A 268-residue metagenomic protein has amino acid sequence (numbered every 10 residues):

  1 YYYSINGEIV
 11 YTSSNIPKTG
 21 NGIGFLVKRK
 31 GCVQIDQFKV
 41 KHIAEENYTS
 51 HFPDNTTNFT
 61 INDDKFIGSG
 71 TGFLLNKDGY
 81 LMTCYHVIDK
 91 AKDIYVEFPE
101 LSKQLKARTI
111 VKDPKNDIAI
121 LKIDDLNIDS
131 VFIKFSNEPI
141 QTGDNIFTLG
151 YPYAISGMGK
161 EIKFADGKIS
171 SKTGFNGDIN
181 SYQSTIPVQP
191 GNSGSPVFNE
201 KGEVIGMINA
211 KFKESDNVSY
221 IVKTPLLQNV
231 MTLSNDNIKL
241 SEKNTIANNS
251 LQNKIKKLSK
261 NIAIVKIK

Functional and structural regions predicted by a protein language model:
Y1-S13: Carbohydrate-binding surfaces in secreted/extracellular proteins
S4, N76, F164, N199: Short, acidic, Ser/Thr-enriched surface-loop or helix-capping motifs
T12-Q37: Flexible glycan-contacting loops in extracellular carbohydrate-active proteins
V40-K65, I128-V131, P152-I155, V204-K268: C-terminal cap/linker of serine protease catalytic domains
T60-D78, C84, K103-K106, F132 (+3 more regions): A conserved glycine-rich beta-strand in the N-terminal activation segment of trypsin-fold
S69, N76-D117, I123-D129, Q141 (+1 more regions): Catalytic-histidine neighborhood of serine endopeptidases, predominantly the chymotrypsin-like S1/PA family
L74, P187-I208: Catalytic nucleophile loop of clan PA
V87, S130-S181, V188-N192, I208-S219: Flexible, gly/ser-rich surface segments that form the specificity/activation loops bordering the active-site cleft
